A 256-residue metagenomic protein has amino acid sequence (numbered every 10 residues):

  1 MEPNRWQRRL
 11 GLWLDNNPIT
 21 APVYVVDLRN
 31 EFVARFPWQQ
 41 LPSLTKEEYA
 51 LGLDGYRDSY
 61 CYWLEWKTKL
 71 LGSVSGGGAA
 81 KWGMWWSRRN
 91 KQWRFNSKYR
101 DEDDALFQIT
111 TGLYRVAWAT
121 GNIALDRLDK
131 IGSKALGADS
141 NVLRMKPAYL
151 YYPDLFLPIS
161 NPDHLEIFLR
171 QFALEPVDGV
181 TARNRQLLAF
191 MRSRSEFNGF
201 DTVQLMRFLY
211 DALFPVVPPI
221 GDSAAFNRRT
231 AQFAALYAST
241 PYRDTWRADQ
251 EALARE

Functional and structural regions predicted by a protein language model:
M1-D139, D154-E256: An N-terminal alpha-helical hairpin/helix-loop-helix interaction module that forms a charged, gly/pro-flexible surface
N141-D154: Basic amphipathic recognition helices
